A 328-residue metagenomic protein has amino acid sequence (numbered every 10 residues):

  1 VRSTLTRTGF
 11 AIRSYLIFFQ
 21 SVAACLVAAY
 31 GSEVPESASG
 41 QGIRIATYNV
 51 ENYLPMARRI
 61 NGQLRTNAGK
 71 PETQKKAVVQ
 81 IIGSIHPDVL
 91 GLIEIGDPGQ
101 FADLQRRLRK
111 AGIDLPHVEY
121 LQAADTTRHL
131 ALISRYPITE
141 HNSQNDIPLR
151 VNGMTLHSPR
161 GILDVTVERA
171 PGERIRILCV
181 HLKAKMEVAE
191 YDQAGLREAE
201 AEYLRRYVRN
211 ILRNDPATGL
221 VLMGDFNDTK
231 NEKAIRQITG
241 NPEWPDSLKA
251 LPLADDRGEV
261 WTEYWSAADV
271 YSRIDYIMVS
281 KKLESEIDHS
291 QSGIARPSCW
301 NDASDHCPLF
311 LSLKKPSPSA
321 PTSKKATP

Functional and structural regions predicted by a protein language model:
R13-V27: Bacterial N-terminal signal peptides
L26-A111, H117-D125, A201-R205, A217 (+1 more regions): N-terminal, active-site-proximal structural segment of metallo-dependent hydrolase catalytic domains
S32-P35, T166, R209-V221, N227-P328: Metal-dependent phosphoester-hydrolase catalytic domains
G42-P55, Q144, R174-A184: Active-site-proximal beta-strand elements of phosphoester/diester hydrolases
V50, I95, L182, D225-F226: Active-site metal-binding loops of divalent metal-dependent hydrolases
R59, A170-E200, R206: Metal-dependent phosphoester/phosphodiester hydrolase catalytic core
Q63-G69, P87-E94, E119-Y120, V151-N152 (+4 more regions): Second-shell loop/turn segments in exported
G96-L182: Structured beta-strand-rich core segments of catalytic domains in phosphoester-bond hydrolases
